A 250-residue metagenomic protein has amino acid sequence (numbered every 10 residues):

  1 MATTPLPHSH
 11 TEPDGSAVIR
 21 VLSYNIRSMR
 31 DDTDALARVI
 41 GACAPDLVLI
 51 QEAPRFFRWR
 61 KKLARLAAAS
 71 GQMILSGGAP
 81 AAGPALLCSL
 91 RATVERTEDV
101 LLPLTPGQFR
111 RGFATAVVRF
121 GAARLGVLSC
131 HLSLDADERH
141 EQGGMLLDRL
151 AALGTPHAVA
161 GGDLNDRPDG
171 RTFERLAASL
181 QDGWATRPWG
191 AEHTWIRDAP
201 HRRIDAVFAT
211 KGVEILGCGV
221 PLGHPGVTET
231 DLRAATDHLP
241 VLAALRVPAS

Functional and structural regions predicted by a protein language model:
M1-R65, P84, P248-S250: N-terminal, active-site-proximal structural segment of metallo-dependent hydrolase catalytic domains
M1-S9, T97-E98, T105, A151-A158 (+1 more regions): Metal-dependent phosphoester-hydrolase catalytic domains
A2-P5, L47, E52-R124, G217-L222: Structured beta-strand-rich core segments of catalytic domains in phosphoester-bond hydrolases
H10-V21, C88-T93, Q108-S129, V213 (+1 more regions): Beta-strand-turn-beta hairpins that frame and shape the catalytic cleft of phosphate-ester-processing enzymes
I26, A53, C130-L132, G162-L164 (+1 more regions): Active-site metal-binding loops of divalent metal-dependent hydrolases
M29-D32, P54-W59, D135-D137, L164-T172 (+2 more regions): Active-site environment of divalent metal-dependent phosphoester hydrolases
V100-L104, S129-D137: Surface-exposed cleft-lining segments at the edges of enzyme active sites
V117, G126, H140-L164, T172-F173: His/acidic metal-ligating clusters that form di-metal
